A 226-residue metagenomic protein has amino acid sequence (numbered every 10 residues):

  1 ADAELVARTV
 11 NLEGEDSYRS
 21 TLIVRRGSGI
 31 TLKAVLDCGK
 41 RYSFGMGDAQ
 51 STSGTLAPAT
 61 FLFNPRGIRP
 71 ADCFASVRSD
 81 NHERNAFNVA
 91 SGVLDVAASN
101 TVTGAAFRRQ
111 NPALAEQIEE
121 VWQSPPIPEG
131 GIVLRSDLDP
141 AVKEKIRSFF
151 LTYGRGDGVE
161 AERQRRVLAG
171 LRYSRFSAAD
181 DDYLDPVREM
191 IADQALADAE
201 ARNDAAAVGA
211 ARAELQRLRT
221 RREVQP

Functional and structural regions predicted by a protein language model:
A1, N64, N88-S91, D95-E116 (+1 more regions): A ligand-binding cleft/hinge motif common to bilobed small-molecule-binding domains
L5-A7, N11-T21, P112-R147, Q164-D181: Periplasmic-binding protein-like
V10-S91, V102: Bilobed "Venus flytrap"/periplasmic-binding protein-like clamshell domains and structurally analogous long
V24, S99, L134: A conserved hydrophobic position in a structured secondary element of the catalytic/binding core that shapes
R26, D48, R66, V93 (+4 more regions): Sec/Tat-exported extracytoplasmic proteins
G45-S51, V93, V133-R135, Y173-S177 (+1 more regions): Second-shell loop/turn segments in exported
A59, E83-A86, T101-G104, K143 (+2 more regions): Extracytoplasmic/secreted envelope proteins and their assembly/folding machinery, especially bacterial periplasmic
V142-P226: An extracytoplasmic/periplasmic, membrane-proximal ligand-sensing/linker region
